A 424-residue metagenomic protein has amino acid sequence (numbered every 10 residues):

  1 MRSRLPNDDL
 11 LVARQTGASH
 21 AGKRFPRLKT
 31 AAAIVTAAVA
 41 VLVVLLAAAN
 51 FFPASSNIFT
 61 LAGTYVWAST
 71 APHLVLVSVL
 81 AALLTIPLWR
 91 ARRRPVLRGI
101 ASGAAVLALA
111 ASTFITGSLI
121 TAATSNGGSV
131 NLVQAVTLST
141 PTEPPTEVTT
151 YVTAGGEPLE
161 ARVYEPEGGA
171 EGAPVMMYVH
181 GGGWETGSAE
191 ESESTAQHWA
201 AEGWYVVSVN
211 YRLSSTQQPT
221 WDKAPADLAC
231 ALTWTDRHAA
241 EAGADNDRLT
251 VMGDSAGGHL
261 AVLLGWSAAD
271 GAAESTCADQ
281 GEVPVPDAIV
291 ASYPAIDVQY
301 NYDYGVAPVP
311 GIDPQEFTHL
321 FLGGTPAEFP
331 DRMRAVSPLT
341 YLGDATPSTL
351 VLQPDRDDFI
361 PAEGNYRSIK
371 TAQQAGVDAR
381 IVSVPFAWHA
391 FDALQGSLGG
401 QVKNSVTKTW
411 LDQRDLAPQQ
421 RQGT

Functional and structural regions predicted by a protein language model:
A38-P87: Membrane-embedded alpha-helical segments of integral membrane proteins
P53, T233, R237-G305: Primarily recognizes the serine-hydrolase "nucleophile elbow" in alpha/beta-hydrolase and SGNH/GDSL folds
A54-L61, G265, Y300-Y341: Mobile cap/lid helix-loop segments that gate and shape the active-site cleft of serine hydrolases
F59-S69, A122-A170: N-terminal cap/lid segment of alpha/beta-hydrolase-fold proteins
E171-G182: Short beta-strand element of the alpha/beta-hydrolase
G187-A196, A201, V207-N246, L394-V402: Catalytic nucleophile-loop/oxyanion-hole region of alpha/beta-hydrolase and closely related hydrolase-like folds
A345, L350-Q353, D357: Short beta-strand/loop motif that positions the catalytic acidic residue of the alpha/beta-hydrolase fold
D358-R367: Conserved alpha/beta-hydrolase "acid-adjacent" motif
